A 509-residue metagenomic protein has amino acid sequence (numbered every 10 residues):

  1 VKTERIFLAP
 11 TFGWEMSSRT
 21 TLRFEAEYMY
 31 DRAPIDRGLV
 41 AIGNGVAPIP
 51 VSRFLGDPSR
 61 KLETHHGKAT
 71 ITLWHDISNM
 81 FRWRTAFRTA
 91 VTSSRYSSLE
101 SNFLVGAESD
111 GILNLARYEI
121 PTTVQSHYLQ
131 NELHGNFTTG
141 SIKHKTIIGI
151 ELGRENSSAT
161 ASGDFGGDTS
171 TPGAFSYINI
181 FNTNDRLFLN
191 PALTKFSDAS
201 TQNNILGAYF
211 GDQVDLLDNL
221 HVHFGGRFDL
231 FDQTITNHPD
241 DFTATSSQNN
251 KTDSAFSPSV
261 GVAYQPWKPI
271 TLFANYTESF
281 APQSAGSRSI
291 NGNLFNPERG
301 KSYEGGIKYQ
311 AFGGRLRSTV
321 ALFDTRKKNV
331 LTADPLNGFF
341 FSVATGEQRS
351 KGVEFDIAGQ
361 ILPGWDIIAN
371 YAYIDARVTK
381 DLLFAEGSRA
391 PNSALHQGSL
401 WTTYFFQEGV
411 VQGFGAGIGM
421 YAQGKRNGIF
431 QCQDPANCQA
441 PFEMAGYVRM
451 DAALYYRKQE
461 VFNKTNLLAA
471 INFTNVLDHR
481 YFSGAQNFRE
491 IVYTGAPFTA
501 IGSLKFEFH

Functional and structural regions predicted by a protein language model:
V1-D36, K61-T72, D76: Transmembrane beta-barrel wall of Gram-negative outer-membrane proteins
E15-S17, V124, K143-E155, S162 (+1 more regions): Structural signature of Gram-negative outer-membrane beta-barrels, strongest in the C-terminal barrel of TonB-dependent
R19, S78-M80, T138-K145, L216-N219 (+6 more regions): Short loop/turn motifs that connect adjacent beta-strands in outer-membrane beta-barrel proteins
V40-R53, L104-L113, T160-S197, N237 (+4 more regions): Surface-exposed loop/turn segments flanking beta-strands in extracellular/periplasmic regions
A69-T92, L115-T236: Face-selective signature of the C-terminal outer-membrane beta-barrel domain
W74-D76, M80-R88, T92-E100, Q265 (+3 more regions): Membrane-embedded beta-barrel scaffold of Gram-negative outer-membrane proteins
T122, T146, Y303, P391-H509: Conserved C-terminal beta-signal and adjacent last beta-strands/turns of outer-membrane beta-barrel proteins
D218-N219, D324-R326, A344-Q431, K505-F506: Gram-negative outer-membrane beta-barrel transporters
